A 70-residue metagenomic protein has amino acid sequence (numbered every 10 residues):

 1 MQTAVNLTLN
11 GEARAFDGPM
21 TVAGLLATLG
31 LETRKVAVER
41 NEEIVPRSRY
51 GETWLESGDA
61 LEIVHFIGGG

Functional and structural regions predicted by a protein language model:
M1-G69: Ubiquitin-like/PB1-type beta-grasp interaction modules and other compact soluble beta-rich domains
